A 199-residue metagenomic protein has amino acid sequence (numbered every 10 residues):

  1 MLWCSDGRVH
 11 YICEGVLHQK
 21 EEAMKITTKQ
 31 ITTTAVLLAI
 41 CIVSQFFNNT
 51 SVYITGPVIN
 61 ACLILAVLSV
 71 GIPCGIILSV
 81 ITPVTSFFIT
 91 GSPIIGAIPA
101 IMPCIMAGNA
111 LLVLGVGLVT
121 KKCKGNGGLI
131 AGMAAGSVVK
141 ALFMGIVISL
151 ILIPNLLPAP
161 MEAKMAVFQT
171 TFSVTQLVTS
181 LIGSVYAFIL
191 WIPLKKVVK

Functional and structural regions predicted by a protein language model:
W3, R8-K199: Loop-helix junctions at membrane interfaces
